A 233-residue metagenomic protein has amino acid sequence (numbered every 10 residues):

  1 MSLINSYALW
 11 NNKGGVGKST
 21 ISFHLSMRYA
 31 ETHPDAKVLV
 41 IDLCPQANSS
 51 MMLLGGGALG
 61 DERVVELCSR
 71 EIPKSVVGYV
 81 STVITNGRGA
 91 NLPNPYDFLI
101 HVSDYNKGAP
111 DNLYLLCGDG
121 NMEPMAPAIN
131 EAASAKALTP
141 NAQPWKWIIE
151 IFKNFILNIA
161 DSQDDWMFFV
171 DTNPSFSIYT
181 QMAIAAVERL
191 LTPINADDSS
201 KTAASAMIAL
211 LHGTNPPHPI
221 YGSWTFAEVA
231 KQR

Functional and structural regions predicted by a protein language model:
M1-R233: P-loop NTP-binding core
